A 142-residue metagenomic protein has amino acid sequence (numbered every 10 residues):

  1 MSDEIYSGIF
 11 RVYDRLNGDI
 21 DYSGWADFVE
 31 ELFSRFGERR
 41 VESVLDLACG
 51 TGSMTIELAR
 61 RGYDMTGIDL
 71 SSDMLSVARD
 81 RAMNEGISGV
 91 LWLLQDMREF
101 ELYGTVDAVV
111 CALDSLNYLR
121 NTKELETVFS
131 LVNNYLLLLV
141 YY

Functional and structural regions predicted by a protein language model:
M1-E42: Conserved class I S-adenosyl-L-methionine
V44, V109: Receiver (REC) domain switch-region micro-motif
L45, G52-E99: Class I SAM-dependent methyltransferase SAM/SAH-binding core
E101-A108: A short acidic, Gly/Pro-enriched loop at the edge of an enzyme's catalytic core that lines a small-molecule cofactor
A112-D114: Residues lining the SAM
N117-L119: A short His-aromatic
T122: Contiguous mid-protein beta-loop-alpha structural module that forms a pocket-lining wall or clamp of enzyme active
E126-L138: A short glycine-rich, Lys/Arg-flanked "PGG" loop and its adjoining helix->strand segment in the class I
